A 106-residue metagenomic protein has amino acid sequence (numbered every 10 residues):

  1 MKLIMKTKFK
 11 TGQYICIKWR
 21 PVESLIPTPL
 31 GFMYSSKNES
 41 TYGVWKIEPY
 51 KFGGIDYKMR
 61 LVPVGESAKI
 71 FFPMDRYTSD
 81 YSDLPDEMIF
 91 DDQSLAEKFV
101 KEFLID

Functional and structural regions predicted by a protein language model:
M1-Y14: Mixed-charge, Lys/Arg-rich low-complexity intrinsically disordered regions
T7, P29, Y34-K37, G65 (+1 more regions): Generic low-complexity, intrinsically disordered sequence content enriched in small uncharged/hydrophobic residues
K8, L25, S36-K37, T41-Y42 (+3 more regions): Compositionally biased regions
V22-M59: Short beta-strand-centered aromatic/proline hotspots
G53-D106: Intrinsically disordered, low-complexity, charged/polar segments
